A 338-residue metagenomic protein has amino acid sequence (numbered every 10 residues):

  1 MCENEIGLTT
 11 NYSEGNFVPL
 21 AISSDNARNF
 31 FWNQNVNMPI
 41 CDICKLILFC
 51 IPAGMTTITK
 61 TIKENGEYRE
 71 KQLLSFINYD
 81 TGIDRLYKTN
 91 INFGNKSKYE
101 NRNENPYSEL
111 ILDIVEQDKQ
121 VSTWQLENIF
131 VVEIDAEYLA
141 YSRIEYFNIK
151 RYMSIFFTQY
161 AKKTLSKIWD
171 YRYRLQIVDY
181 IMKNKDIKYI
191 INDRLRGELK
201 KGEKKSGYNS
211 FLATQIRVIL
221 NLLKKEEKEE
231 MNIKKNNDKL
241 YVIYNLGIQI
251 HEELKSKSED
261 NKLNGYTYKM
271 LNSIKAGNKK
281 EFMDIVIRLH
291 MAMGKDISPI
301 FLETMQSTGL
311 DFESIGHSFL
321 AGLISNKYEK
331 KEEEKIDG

Functional and structural regions predicted by a protein language model:
M1-R102: Basic, glycine-/proline-tolerant helical and adjacent loop/strand elements that line or dock onto nucleic-acid
Y87-G338: Intrinsically disordered, low-complexity regulatory regions
